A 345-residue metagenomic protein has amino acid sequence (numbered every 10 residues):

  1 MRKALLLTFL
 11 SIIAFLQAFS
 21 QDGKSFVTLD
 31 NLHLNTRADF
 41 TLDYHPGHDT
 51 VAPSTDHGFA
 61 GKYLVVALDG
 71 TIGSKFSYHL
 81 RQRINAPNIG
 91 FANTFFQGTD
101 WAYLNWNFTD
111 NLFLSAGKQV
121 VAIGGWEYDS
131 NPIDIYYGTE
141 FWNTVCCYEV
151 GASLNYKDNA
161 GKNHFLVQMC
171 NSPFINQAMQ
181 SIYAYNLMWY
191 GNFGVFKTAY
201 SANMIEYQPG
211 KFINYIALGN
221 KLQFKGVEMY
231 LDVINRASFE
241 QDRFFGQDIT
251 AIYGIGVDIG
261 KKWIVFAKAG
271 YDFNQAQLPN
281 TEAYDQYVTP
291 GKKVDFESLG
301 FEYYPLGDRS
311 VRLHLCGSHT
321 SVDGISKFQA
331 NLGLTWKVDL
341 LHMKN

Functional and structural regions predicted by a protein language model:
M1-K24: Bacterial Sec-dependent N-terminal signal peptides
A14-F15, A86, G333: Hydrophobic alpha-helical membrane context
F15, N111, L341: Phosphate/oxyanion-binding loops and surfaces in catalytic or ligand/nucleic-acid-binding neighborhoods
G23-Y44, T55-S172, S181, Y190-N192 (+1 more regions): Outer membrane beta-barrel
N35, Y63-V65, W101-Y103, G151-S153 (+5 more regions): Membrane-embedded beta-strand positions in outer-membrane beta-barrel channels/transporters
D39-S54, G90-A92, N107, E127 (+2 more regions): Outer-membrane beta-barrel pore domains
C147-Y148, Y156, I182, I213 (+2 more regions): A structural signal for well-ordered alpha-helical scaffolds and beta->alpha junctions
F165-N214: Loop-centered beta-sheet repeat module
